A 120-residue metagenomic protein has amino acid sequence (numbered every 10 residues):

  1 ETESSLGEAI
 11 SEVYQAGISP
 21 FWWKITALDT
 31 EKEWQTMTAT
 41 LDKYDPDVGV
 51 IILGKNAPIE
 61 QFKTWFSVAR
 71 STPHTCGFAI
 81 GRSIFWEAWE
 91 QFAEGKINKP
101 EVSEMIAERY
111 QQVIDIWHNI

Functional and structural regions predicted by a protein language model:
E1-E3, N119-I120: Generic structural signal for short, solvent-exposed loop/turn connectors between secondary structure elements
T2-E3, A9-E33, G54: Catalytic beta/alpha-barrel core
T26-I120: Catalytic-face loop-and-helix region of soluble metabolic enzyme cores
